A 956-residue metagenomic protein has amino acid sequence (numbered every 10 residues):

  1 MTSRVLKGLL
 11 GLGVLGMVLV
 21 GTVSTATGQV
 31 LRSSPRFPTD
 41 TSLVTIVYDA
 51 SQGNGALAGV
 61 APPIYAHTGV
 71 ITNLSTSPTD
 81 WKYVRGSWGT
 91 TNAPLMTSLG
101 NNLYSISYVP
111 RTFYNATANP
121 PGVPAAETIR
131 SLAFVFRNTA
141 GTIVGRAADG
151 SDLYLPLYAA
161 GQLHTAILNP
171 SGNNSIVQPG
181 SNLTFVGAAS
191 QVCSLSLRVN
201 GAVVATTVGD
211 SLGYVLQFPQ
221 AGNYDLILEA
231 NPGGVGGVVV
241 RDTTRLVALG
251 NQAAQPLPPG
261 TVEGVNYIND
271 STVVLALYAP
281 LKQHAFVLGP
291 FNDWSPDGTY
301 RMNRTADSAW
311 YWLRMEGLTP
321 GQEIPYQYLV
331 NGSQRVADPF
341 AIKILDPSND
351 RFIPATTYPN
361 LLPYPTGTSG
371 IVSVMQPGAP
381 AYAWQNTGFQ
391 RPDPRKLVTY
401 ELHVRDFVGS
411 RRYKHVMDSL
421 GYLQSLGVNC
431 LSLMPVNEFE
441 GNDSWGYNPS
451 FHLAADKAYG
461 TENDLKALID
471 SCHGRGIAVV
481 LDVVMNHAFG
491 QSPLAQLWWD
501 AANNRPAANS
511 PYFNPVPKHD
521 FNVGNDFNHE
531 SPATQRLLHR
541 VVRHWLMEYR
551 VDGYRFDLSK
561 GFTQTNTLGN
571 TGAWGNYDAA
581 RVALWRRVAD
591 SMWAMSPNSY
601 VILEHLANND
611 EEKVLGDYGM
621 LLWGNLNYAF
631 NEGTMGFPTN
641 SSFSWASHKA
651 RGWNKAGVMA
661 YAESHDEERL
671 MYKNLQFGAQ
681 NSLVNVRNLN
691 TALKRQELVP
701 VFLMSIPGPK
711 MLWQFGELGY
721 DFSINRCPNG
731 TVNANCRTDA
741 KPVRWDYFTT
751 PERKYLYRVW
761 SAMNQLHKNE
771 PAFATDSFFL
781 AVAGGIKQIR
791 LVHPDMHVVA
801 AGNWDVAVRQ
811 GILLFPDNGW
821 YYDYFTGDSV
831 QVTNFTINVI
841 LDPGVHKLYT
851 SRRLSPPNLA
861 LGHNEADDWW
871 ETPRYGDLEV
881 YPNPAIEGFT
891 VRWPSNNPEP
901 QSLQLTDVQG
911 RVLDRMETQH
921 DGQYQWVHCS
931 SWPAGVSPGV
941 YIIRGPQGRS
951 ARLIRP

Functional and structural regions predicted by a protein language model:
A26-P38, P156-V177, W870-P882: Short, compositionally biased P/S/T/A/G/V-rich stretches that sit at domain boundaries
G28, A341, L345-F352, A379-A580 (+1 more regions): Substrate-binding/active-site clefts of carbohydrate-active enzymes
A61-A125, G141-D149, N266-N269, V274-E323 (+1 more regions): Aromatic-rich carbohydrate-binding modules that target alpha-glucans
D210-N223, N838: Solvent-exposed segments in extracellular or luminal domains encompassing
L246-A285, A337-K396: Basic K/R-rich, polyanion-interacting modules in nucleoproteins and related proteins
A253-A254, N437, W445-N448, H473-R475 (+9 more regions): Active-site-proximal helices and loops of the catalytic beta/alpha 8
A285, T833-G862: C-terminal beta-strand-rich structural cap/linker in extracellular carbohydrate-active enzymes
D867-Y881, A885-P956: C-terminal outer-membrane/trafficking sorting elements
